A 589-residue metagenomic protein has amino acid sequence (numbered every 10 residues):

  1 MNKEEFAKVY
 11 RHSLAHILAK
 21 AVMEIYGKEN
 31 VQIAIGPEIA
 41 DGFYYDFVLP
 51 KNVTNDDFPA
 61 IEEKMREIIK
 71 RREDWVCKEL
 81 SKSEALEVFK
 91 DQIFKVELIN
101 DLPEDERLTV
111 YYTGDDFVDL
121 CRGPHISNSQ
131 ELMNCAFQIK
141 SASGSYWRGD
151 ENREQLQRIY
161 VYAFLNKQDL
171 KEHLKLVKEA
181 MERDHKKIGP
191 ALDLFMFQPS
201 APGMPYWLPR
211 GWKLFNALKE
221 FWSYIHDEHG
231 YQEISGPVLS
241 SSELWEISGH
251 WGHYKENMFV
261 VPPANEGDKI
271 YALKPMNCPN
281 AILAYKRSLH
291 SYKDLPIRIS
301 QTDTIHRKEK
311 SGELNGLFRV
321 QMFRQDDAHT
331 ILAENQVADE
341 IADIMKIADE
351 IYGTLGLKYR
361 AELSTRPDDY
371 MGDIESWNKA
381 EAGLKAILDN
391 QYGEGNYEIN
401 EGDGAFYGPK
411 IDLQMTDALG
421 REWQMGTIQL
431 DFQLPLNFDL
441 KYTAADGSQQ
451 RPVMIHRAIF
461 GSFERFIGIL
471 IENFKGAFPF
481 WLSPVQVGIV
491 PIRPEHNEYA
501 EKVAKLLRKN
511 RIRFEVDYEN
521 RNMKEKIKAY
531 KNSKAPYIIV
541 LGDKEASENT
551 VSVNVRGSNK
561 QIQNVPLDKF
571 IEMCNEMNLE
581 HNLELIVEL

Functional and structural regions predicted by a protein language model:
M1-A34, E38-G42, D46-L589: NTP/phosphate- and nucleic-acid-binding module
